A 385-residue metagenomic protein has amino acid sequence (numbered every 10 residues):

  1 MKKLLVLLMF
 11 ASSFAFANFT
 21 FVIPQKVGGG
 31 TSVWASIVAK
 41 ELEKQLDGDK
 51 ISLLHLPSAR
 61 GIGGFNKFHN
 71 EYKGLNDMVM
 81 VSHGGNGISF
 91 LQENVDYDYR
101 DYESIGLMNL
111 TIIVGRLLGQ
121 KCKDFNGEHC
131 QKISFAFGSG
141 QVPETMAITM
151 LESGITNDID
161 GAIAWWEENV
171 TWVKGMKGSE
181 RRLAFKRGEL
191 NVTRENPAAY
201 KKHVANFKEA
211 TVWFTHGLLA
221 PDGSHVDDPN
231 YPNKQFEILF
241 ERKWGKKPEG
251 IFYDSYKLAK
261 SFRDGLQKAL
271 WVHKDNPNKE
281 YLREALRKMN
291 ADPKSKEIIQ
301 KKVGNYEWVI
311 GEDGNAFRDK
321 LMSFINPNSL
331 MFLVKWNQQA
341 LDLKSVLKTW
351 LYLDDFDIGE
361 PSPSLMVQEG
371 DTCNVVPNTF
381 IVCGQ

Functional and structural regions predicted by a protein language model:
K3-A15: Sec-dependent N-terminal signal peptides
F16-E103, S139-P143, E152-V204, P293-I310 (+1 more regions): N-terminal (or domain-start) structured segment
A17-F19, Q131, L266-L270: Short amphipathic alpha-helical segments
Y72-G74, D98, G106-N109, H129 (+2 more regions): Extracellular/periplasmic catalytic domains that process cell-envelope and extracellular macromolecules
G84-G85, L110, L118-Q120, G140 (+2 more regions): Solvent-exposed coil/turn segments that connect beta secondary-structure elements in extracytoplasmic/periplasmic
R100-P143, I148-N157: A conserved helix-loop-strand patch within extracytoplasmic ligand-binding domains of the periplasmic binding
L110, H203-N290, D342-E369, C373-V375 (+1 more regions): C-terminal lobe and pocket-closing loops of periplasmic/extracytoplasmic Venus-flytrap solute-binding proteins
S261-M331: Secondary-structure end/capping motifs
